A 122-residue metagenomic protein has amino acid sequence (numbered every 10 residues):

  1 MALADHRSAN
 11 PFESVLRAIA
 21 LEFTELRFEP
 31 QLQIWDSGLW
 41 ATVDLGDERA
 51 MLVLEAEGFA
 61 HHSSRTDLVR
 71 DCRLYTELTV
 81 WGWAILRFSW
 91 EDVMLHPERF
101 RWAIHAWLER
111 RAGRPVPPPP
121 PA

Functional and structural regions predicted by a protein language model:
M1-A122: Surface segments flanking catalytic/ligand-binding clefts of nucleic-acid enzymes
